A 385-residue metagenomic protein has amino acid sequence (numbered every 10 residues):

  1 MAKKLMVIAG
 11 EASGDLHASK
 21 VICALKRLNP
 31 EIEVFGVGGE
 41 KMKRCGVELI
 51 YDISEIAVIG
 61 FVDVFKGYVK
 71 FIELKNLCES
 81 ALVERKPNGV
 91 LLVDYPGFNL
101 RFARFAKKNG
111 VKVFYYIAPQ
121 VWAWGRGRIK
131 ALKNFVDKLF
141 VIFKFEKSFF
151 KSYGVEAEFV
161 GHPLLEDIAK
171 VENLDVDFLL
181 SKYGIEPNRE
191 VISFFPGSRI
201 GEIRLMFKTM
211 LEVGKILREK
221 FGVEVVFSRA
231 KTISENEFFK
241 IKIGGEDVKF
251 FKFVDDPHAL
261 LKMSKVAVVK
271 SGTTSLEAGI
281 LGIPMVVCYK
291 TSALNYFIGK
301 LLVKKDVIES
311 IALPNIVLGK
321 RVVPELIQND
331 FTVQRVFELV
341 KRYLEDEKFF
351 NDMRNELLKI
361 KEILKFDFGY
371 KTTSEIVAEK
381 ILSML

Functional and structural regions predicted by a protein language model:
M1-L385: Nucleotide-activated sugar donor-binding and catalytic core shared by glycosyltransferases and related lipid-linked
